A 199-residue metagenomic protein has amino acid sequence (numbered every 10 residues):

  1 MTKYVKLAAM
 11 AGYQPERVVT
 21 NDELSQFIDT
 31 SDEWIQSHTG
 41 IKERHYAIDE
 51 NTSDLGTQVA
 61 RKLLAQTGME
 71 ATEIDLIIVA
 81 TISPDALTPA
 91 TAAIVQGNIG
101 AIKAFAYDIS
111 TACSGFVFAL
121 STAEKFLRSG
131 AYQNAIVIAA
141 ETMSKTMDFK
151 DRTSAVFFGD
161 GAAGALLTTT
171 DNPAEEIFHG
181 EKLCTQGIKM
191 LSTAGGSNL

Functional and structural regions predicted by a protein language model:
M1-D49, D151-L199: Condensing-enzyme catalytic core mediating Claisen C-C bond formation in acyl metabolism
L7-A9, I35, L63, I74-I77 (+3 more regions): Buried hydrophobic positions in well-ordered alpha/beta secondary-structure cores of metabolic enzymes
Y13, A80-D85, T111-F116, A139-S144 (+1 more regions): Acidic, glycine-rich active-site loops and adjacent beta-strand->loop/helix elements that engage anionic groups
D29, V59-D75: Phosphate/pyrophosphate-binding loops at sites that engage ATP/ADP/AMP, CoA/4′-phosphopantetheine, polyphosphate
I35, T72-A80, Y107-S110, Q133-A140 (+1 more regions): Beta-strand segments within the central parallel beta-sheet cores of soluble alpha/beta enzyme folds
Q36-H38, K42-D54, I82-N134: Conserved catalytic cysteine-centered active-site region of acyl-thioester-dependent Claisen-condensing enzymes
A65-E70, I99-F105, L127-E141, T170-N172: Structural signature of cysteine-dependent C-C bond-forming condensing enzymes
R128-A162: Flexible, glycine-rich active-site loops centered on histidine and acidic residues that chelate a metal or position
